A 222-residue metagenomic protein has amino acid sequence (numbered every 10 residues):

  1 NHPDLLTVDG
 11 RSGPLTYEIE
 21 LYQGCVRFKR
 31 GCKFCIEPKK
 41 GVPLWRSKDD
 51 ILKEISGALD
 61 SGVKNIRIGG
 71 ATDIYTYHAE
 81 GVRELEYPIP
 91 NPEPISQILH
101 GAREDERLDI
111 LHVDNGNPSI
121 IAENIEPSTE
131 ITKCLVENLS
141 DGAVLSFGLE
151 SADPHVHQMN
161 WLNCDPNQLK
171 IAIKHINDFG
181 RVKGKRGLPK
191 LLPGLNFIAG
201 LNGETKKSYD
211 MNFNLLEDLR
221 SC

Functional and structural regions predicted by a protein language model:
N1-R46: Acidic, low-complexity intrinsically disordered segments
G10-R11, E106, D178-K183, G187-L188 (+1 more regions): Auxiliary Fe-S-binding modules of radical SAM enzymes
C25, I51, F147, L216: Conserved, mostly hydrophobic/aromatic
L44-S47, N202-K207: Active-site mouth loops of central-metabolism enzymes
R46-I55: Short cysteine/histidine-rich metal-coordination sites, predominantly Zn2+-binding motifs
S56-E204: Conserved SAM/AdoMet-binding glycine-rich loop
G194, G200, K207-E217: Active-site capping/gating regions of soluble enzymes
